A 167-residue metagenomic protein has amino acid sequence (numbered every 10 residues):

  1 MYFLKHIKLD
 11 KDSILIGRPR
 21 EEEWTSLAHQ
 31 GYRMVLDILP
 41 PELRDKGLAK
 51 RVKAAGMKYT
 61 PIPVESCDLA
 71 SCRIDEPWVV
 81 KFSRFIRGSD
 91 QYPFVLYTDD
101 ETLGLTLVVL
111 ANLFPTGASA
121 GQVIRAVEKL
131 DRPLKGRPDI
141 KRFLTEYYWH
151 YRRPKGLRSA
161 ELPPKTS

Functional and structural regions predicted by a protein language model:
M1-V95, L107-S167: Cys-dependent protein tyrosine phosphatase-like superfamily
D100-G104: Gly/Ser/Thr-rich loops at beta-strand to alpha-helix junctions that form or flank small-molecule/cofactor-binding
